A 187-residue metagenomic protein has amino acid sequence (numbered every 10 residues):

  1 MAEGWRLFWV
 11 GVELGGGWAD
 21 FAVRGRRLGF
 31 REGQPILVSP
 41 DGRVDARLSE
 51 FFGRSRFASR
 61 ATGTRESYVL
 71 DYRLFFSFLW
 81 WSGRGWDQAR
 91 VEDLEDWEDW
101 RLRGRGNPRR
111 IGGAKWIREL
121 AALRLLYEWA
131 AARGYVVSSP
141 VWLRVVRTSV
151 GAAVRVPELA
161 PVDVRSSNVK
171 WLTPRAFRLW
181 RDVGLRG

Functional and structural regions predicted by a protein language model:
M1-R60, E66-R73: Basic/aromatic DNA-contact patch characteristic of tyrosine site-specific recombinases
G29, V145-R147, W180: Compositionally biased, low-complexity repeat tracts
S39, R43, E92, S167-W171 (+1 more regions): Alpha-helix boundary/N-cap detector
S49-G63, R73-V162, G187: N-terminal core-binding DNA-recognition domain of tyrosine recombinases/integrases
Y72, L123, T173-F177: A structural signal for well-ordered alpha-helical scaffolds and beta->alpha junctions
A153-G187: Long, amphipathic, Lys/Arg-enriched alpha-helical "connector/arm" segment
